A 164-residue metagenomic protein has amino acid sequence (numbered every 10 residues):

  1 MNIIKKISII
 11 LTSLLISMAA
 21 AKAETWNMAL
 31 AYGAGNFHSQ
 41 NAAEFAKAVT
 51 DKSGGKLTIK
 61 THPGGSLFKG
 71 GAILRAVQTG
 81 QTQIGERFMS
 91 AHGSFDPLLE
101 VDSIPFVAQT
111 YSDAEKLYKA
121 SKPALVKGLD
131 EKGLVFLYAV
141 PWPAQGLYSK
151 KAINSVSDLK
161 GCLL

Functional and structural regions predicted by a protein language model:
M1-K6: Positively charged n-region of N-terminal signal peptides that target proteins for export
S8-S17: Bacterial N-terminal signal peptides
M18-A23: Sec/Tat signal peptide C-region and signal peptidase I cleavage site
N27-E44, G64-K69: Extracytoplasmic "Venus flytrap"
G35-K60, A120, A124: Short, polar/charged alpha-helical segment
K47, Q78, Q83, F88-L164: Contiguous mixed-secondary-structure segments that line small-molecule binding/active-site clefts of soluble domains
K52-K56, T61, Q81, E86-M89: Sec/Tat-exported extracytoplasmic proteins
H62-R75, N154: Short helix-initiation/N-cap motifs at beta->coil->alpha
